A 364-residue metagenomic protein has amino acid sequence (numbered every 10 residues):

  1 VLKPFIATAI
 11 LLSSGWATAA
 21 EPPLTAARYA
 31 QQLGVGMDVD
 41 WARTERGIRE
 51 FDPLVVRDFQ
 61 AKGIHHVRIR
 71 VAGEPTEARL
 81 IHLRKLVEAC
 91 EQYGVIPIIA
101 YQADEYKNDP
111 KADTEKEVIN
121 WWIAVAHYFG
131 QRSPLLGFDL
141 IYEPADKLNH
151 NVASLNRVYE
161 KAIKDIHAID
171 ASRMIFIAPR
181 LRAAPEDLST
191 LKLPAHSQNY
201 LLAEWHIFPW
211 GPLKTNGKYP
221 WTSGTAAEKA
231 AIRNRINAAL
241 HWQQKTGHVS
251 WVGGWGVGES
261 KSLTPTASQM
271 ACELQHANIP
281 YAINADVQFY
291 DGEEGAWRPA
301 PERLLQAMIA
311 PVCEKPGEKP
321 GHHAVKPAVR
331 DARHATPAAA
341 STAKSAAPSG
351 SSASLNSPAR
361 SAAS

Functional and structural regions predicted by a protein language model:
S14-A17: N-terminal signal peptide c-region/cleavage motif recognized by signal peptidases
A20-H66, A307, P311: N-terminal carbohydrate-binding accessory modules
V35-P53, K111-D113, P212-I232: Acidic/histidine-rich helix-loop elements that form or flank divalent-metal/phosphate-binding sites at the catalytic
R43-F51, A72-I81, E105-K116, P144-N149 (+3 more regions): Acidic-and-aromatic substrate-binding clefts and catalytic sites of carbohydrate-active enzymes
R49-F51, V55-V67, V71, P75-Q102 (+2 more regions): An active-site-proximal structural segment forming one wall of the substrate-binding cleft that immediately precedes
I119-Y219, A226, A231-G258, H276-I279: Active-site region of glycoside hydrolase catalytic domains
R233-V312: Substrate-binding cleft of secreted/luminal carbohydrate-active enzymes
K319-S364: Compositionally biased, proline/threonine/alanine/serine-rich low-complexity intrinsically disordered stretches
